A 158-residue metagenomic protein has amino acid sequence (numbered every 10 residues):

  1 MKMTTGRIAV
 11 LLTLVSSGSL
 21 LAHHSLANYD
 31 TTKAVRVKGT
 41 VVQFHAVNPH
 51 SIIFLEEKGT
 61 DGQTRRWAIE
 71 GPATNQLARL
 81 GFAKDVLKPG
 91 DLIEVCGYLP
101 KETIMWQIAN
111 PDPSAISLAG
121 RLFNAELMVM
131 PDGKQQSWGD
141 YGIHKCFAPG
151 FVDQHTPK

Functional and structural regions predicted by a protein language model:
M1-V10: Bacterial N-terminal signal peptides that target proteins for export
A9-S19: Bacterial N-terminal signal peptides
L20-A22, A27: Boundary at the C-terminal end of the N-terminal hydrophobic targeting segment
A27-K158: PEST-like low-complexity, intrinsically disordered acidic/proline/serine-rich tracts that flank trafficking/processing
